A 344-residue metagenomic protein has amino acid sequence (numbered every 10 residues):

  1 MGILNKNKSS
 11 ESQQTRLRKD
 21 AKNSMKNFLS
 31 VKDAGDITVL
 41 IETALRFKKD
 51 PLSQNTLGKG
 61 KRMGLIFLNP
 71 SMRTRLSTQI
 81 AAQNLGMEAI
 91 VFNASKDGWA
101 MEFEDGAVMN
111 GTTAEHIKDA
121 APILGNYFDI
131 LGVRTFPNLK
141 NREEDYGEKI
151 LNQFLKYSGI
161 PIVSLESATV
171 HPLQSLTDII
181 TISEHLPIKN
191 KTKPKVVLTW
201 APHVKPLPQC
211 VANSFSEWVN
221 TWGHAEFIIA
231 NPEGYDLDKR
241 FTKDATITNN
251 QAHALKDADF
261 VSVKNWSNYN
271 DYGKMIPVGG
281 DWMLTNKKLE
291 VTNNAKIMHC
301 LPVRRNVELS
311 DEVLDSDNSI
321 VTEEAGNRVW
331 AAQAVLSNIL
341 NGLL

Functional and structural regions predicted by a protein language model:
G2-K8, K19, D315-L344: C-terminal helix-to-coil terminal segments
G2-L76, I80: Positively charged, low-complexity intrinsically disordered leader regions
T56-G64, M72-S183, R304-R305: Phosphate/diphosphate ligand-binding glycine-rich loop within oxidoreductases
L57-M63, T192-K195, N294: Phosphate-coordination loops involved in phosphoryl transfer and adenosine-cofactor binding
L68-I90, S183-V263: Glycine-rich phosphate/diphosphate-binding loop of Rossmann-like nucleotide-binding domains
S158-I160, G223-A225, E290-M298: A short helix->loop->beta-strand "cap" motif at the edges of active sites that frequently abuts
R240-S319: Rossmann-like adenosine-cofactor binding region
